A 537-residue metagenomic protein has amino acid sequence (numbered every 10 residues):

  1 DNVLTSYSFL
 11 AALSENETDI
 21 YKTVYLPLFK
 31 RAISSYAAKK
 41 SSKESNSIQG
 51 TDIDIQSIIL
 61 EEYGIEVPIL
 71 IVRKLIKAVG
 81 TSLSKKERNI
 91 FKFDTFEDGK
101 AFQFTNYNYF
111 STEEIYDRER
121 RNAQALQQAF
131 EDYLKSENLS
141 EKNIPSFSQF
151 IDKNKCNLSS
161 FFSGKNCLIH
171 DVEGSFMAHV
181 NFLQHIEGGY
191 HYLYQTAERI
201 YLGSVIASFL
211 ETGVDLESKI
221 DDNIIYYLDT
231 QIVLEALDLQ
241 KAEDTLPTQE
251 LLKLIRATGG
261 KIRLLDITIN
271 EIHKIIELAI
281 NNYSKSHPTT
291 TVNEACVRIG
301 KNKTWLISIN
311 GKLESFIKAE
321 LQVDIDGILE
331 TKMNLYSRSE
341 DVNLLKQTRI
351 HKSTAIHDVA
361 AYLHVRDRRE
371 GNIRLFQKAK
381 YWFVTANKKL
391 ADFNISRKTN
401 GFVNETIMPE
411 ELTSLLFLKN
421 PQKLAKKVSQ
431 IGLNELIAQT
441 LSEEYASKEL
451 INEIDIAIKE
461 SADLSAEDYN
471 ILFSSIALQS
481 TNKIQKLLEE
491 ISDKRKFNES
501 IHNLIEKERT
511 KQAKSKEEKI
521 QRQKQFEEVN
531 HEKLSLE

Functional and structural regions predicted by a protein language model:
D1-S41, D52, I58-E66, L70-Y381 (+1 more regions): Active-site-proximal, substrate-binding regions of enzyme catalytic domains and RNA-binding/basic surfaces
K43-Q49: Short helix-capping/hinge SLiMs at alpha-helix to coil transitions
W382-A386: Acidic beta-strand-to-loop metal/phosphate-binding motif
